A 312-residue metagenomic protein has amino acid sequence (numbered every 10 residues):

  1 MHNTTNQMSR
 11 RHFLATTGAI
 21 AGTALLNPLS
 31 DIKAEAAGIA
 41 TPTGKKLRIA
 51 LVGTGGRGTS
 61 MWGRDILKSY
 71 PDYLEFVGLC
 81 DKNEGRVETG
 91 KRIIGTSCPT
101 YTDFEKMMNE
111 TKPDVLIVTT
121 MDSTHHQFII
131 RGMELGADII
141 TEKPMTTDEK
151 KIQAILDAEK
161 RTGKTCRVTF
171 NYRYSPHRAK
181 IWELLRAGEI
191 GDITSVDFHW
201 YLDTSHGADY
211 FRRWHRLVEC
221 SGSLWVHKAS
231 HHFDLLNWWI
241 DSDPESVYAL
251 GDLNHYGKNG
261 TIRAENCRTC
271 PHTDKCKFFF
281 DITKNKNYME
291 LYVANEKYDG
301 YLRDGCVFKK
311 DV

Functional and structural regions predicted by a protein language model:
H2-A21: N-terminal secretory signal peptides and thylakoid transit peptides that target proteins across membranes
I20-G95: N-terminal Rossmann-like dinucleotide-binding module
G53-G58, T162, Y172-D311: Predominantly a Rossmann-like dinucleotide-binding segment in NAD(P)-dependent oxidoreductases
T54, T96-A158: Beta-loop-alpha module in the N-terminal Rossmann-like domain of NAD(P)-dependent dehydrogenases, especially those
L74-G78, D114-L116, S223: Short active-site oxyanion
F76, S97, P113, I190-I193: Local beta-strand N-terminus motif with an aromatic residue
Y101, I140, T165-R167, D197 (+1 more regions): Structural detector of well-ordered beta-strand residues that form the stable sheet scaffold of enzyme domains
V115-T119, C166, V226: Periplasmic-binding protein-like
